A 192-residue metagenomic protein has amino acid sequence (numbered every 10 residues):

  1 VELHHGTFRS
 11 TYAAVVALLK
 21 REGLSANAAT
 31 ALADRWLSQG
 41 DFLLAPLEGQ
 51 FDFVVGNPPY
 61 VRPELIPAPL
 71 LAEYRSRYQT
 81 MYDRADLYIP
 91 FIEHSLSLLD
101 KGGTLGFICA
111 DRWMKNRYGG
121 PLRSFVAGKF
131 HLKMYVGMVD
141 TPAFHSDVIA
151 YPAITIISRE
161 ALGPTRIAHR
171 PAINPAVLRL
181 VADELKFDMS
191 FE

Functional and structural regions predicted by a protein language model:
L3-Y12, V16-E22, Q39-E192: Signature of N6-adenine DNA methyltransferases within the class I
A28-T30, A127-G128: Juxtamembrane/interface motifs at transmembrane-helix termini
A29-F42: Conserved SAM-binding strand-loop segment of SAM-dependent methyltransferases
